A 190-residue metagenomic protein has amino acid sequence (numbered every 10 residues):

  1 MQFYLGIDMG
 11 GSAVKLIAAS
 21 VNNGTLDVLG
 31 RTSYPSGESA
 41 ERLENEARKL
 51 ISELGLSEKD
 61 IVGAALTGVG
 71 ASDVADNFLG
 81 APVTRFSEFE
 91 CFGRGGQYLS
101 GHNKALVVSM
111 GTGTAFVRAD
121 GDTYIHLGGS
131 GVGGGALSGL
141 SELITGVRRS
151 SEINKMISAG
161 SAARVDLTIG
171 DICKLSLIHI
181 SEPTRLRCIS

Functional and structural regions predicted by a protein language model:
Q2-D8, I61-A65, A105-S109, G129: Short glycine-aspartate micro-motif
F3-N45, Y124: Short glycine-rich, Thr/Ser-proximal phosphate-binding strand/loop in the N-terminal lobe of ATP-dependent enzymes
I7-A13, V69, V108-G113, G131-G134: A short acidic Gly-Thr/Ser loop motif
A19, V117-D120, L143: Short beta-strand-to-turn element immediately C-terminal to the catalytic PLP-Schiff-base lysine in fold type I
S33-S36, I51-E88, G121-H126: Short beta-strand-loop/turn "lid" adjacent to the catalytic site in phosphate-handling enzymes
V74-V108, G113-D122: Conserved phosphate-binding catalytic cores of ATP/NTP-utilizing and phosphoryl-transfer enzymes
D122-K174: Glycine-rich phosphate-binding loop plus the immediately following alpha-helix
I178-S190: Single conserved hydrophobic/aromatic residue that forms the stacking wall/gate of nucleotide- or nucleobase-binding
